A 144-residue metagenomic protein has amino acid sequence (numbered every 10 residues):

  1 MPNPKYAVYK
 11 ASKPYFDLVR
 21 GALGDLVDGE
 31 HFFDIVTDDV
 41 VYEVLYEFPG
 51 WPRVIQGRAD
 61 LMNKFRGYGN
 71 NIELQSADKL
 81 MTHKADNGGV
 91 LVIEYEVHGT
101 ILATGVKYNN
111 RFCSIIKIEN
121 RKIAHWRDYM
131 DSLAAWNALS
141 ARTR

Functional and structural regions predicted by a protein language model:
M1-D38, T143-R144: Short, low-complexity N-terminal intrinsically disordered segments enriched in polar/charged residues
P2-A7, G67-R144: A beta-strand edge to alpha-helix "cap/lid" segment located at domain peripheries
P4, D17, Y46-G50, I101: Residue-level detector of alpha-helix boundaries and kinks
V8-A11, D28, G57, L61 (+1 more regions): Alpha-helical structural motif
V8-L23, Y42-Y46, N63-G67, D86-G89 (+2 more regions): Short charge-dense sequence patches
A22, W51, H125: Short, flexible active-site loop motifs that bind/organize anionic cofactors or intermediates
G24-L26, F48-P49, A103-G105: Short, solvent-exposed loop/turn segments that connect beta-strands within catalytic domains and beta-strand-rich
E30-G89: A solvent-exposed, acidic/Ser-Thr-rich amphipathic alpha-helical stretch
